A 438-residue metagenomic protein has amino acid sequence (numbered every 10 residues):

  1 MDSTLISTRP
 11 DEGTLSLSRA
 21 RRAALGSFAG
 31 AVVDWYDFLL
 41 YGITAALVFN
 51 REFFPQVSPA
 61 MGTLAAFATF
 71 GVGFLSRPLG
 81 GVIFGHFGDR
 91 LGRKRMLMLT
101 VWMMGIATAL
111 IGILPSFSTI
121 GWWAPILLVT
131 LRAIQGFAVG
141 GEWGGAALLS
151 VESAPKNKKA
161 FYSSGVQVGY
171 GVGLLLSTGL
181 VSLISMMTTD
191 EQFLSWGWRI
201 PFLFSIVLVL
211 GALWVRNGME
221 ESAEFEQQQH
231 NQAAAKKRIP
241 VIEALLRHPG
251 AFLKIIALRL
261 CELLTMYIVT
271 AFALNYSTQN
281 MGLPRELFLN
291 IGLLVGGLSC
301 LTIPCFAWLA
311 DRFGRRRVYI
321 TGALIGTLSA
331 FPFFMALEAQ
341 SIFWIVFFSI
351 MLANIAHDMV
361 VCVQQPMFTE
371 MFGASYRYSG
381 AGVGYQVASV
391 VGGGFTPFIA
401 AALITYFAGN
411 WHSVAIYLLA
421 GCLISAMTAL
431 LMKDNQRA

Functional and structural regions predicted by a protein language model:
G42-I43, P249-L298, G392-P397: Extracytoplasmic gate region of multi-pass secondary transporters
A45-R77: Extracellular/periplasmic helix-loop-helix junction of adjacent transmembrane segments in MFS-like secondary
G81-R93, I303-R315: Helix-to-loop junctions at the C-terminal end of transmembrane segments in multipass secondary transporters
R90-V101, R312-L324: Cytoplasmic membrane-interface "Motif A"-like loop-to-helix N-cap segments of 12-TM Major Facilitator Superfamily
W102-I120, I325-Q340: C-terminal ends and interior cores of transmembrane alpha-helices in multi-pass membrane transporters/permeases
F161-S185, G384-T396: Glycine-rich segments within core transmembrane alpha-helices of 12-TM secondary carriers
A212-M219, M367, L419-A438: Multi-pass alpha-helical transporter architecture, strongest for 12-TM Major Facilitator/SLC carriers used
R317-V363: C-terminal transmembrane helical hairpin of 12-TM major facilitator-type secondary transporters
